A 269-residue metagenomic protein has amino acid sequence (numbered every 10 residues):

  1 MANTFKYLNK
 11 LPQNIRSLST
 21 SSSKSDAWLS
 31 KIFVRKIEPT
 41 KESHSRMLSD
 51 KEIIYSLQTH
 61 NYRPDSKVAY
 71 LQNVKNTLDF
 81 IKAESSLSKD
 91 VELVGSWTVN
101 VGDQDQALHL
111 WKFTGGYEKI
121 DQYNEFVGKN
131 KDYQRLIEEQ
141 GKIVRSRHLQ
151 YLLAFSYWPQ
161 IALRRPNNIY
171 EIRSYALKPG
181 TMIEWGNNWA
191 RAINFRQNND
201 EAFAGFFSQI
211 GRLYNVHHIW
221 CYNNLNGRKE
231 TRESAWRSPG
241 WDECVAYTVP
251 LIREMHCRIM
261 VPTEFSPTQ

Functional and structural regions predicted by a protein language model:
A2-Q269: Short S/T/G/P-rich N-terminal loop/turn motif that feeds into the first structured element of a domain
